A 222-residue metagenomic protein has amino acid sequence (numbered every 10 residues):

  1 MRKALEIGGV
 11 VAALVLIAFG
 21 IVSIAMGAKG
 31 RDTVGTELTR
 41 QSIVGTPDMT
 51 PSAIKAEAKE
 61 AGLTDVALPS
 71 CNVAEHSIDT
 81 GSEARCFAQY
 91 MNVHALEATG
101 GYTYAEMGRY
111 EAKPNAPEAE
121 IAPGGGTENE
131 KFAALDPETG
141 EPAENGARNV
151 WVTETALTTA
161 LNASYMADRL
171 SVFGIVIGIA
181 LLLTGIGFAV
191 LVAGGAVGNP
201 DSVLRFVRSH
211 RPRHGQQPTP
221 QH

Functional and structural regions predicted by a protein language model:
M1-I7, M166-H222: Juxtamembrane interface at the cytosolic side of transmembrane helices
M1-V34, A193: Hydrophobic secretory-pathway targeting helix
I21-A53: Membrane-helix exit/juxtamembrane interface segments
V22, L96, M166: Residue-level marker of positions within ordered structural domains that often coincide with functionally constrained
E37, S42, S77, T103 (+4 more regions): Residue-level preference for alpha-helix termini and adjacent loops
G45-V152: Long, solvent-exposed extracytoplasmic domains/loops
N129-L183: Short, aromatic-rich amphipathic segments at membrane interfaces that lie adjacent to a transmembrane helix or signal
